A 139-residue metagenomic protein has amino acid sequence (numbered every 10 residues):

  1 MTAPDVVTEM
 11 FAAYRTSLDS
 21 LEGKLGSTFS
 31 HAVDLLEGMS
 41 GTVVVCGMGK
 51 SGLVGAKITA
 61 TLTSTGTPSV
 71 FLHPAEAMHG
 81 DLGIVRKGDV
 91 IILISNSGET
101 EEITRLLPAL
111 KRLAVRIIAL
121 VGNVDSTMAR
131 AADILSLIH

Functional and structural regions predicted by a protein language model:
M1, I138-H139: Polar low-complexity intrinsically disordered regions
T2-G38: An N-terminal, well-structured beta->alpha segment
G41-M48, G52-I138: Glycine-rich phosphate-binding loops that contact phosphosugars or nucleotide phosphates
